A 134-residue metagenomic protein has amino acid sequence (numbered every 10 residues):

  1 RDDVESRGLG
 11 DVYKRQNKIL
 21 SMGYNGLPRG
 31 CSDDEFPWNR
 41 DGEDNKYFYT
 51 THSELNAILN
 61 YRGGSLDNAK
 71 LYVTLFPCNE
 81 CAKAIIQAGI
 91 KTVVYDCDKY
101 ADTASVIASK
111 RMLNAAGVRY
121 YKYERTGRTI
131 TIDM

Functional and structural regions predicted by a protein language model:
D2-Y13: Single conserved hydrophobic/aromatic residue that forms the stacking wall/gate of nucleotide- or nucleobase-binding
K14-L20: Short, glycine-anchored, charge-dense loop/turn motifs used at functional sites
L20-R125: Zn2+-dependent cytidine deaminase-like catalytic core
A115, I130-M134: Secretory/periplasmic and organellar redox-cofactor proteins
